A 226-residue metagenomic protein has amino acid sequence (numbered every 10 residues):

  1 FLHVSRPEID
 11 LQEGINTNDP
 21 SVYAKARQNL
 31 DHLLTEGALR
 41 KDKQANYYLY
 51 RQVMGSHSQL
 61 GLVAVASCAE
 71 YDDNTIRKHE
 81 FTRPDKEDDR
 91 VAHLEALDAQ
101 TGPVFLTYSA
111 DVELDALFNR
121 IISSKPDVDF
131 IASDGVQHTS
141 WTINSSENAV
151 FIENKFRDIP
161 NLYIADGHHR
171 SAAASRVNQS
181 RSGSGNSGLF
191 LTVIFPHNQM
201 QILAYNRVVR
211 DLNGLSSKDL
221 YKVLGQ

Functional and structural regions predicted by a protein language model:
F1-Q226: Surface-exposed, charge/polar-rich loops and edge strands
